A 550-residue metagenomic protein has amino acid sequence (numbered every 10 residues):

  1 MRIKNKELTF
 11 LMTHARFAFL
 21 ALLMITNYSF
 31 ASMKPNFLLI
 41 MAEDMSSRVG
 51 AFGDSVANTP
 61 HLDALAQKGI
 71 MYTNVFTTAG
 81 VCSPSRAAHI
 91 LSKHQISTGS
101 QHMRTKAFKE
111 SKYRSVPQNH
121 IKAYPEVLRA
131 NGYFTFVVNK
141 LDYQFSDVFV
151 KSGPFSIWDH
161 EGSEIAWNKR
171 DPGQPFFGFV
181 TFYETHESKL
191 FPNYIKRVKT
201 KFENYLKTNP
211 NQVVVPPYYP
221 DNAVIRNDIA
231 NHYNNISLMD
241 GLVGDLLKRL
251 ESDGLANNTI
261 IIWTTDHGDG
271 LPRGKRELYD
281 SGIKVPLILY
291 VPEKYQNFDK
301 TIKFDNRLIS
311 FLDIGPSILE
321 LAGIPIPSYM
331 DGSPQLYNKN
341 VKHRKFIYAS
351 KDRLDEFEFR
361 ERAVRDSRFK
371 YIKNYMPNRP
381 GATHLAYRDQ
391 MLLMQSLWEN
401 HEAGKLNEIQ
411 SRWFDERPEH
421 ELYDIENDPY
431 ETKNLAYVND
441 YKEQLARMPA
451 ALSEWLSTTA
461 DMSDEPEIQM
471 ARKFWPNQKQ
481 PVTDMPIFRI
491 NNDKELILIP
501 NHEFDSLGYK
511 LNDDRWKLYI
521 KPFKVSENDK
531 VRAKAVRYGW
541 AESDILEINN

Functional and structural regions predicted by a protein language model:
K4, H14, A436, Q444-A451 (+1 more regions): Short, compositionally stereotyped local motifs that mark structural "simplifiers"
I25-K34: Bacterial Sec-dependent signal peptides at the C-terminal "C-region" and cleavage site
F30, G315, A322-E421, E443 (+1 more regions): C-terminal cap/loop subdomain of S1 sulfatases and analogous C-terminal strand-loop tails that border
F37, E43, I318, K370-S396 (+4 more regions): A short aromatic-rich beta-strand->coil structural motif
L39-A42, S46-H120, V127-Y133: Active-site segment of extracytoplasmic enzymes that catalyze sulfate/phosphate-ester chemistry
V49-V56, N168-G315, L319-Y329, P380-G381 (+4 more regions): Active-site-proximal cap/lid insertion segments
A51-A57, M71-K93, Q101-H102, V137-D147 (+4 more regions): Short, solvent-exposed turn/loop segments enriched in Gly/Ser/Thr/Pro and often Arg
P60, H89, K140, S146-V150 (+5 more regions): Polar, surface-exposed loop/tail segments that function as active-site lids or cofactor/substrate-recognition elements
